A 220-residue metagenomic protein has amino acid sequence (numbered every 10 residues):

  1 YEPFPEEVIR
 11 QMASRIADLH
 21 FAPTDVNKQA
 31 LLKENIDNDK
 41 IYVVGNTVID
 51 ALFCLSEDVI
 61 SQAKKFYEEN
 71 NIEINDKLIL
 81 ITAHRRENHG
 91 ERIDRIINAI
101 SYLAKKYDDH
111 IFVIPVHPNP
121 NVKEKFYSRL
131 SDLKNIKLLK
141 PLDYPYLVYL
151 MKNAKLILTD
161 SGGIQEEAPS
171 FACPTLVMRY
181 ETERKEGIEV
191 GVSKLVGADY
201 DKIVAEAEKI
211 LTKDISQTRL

Functional and structural regions predicted by a protein language model:
Y1-I114, N119-L220: Nucleotide-activated sugar donor-binding and catalytic core shared by glycosyltransferases and related lipid-linked
